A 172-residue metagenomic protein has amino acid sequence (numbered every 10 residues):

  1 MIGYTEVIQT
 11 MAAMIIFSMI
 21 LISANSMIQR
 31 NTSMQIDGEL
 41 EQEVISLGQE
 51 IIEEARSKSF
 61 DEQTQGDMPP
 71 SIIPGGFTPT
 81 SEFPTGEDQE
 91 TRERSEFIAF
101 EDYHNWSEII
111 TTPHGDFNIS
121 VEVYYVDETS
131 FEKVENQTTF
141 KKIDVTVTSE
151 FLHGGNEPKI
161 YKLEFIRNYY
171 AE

Functional and structural regions predicted by a protein language model:
I2-Q49: Aliphatic-rich helix starts adjacent to a transmembrane/signal segment
Q42-E172: Low-complexity, Gly/Pro-rich coil/beta segments used as flexible assembly/activation regions
